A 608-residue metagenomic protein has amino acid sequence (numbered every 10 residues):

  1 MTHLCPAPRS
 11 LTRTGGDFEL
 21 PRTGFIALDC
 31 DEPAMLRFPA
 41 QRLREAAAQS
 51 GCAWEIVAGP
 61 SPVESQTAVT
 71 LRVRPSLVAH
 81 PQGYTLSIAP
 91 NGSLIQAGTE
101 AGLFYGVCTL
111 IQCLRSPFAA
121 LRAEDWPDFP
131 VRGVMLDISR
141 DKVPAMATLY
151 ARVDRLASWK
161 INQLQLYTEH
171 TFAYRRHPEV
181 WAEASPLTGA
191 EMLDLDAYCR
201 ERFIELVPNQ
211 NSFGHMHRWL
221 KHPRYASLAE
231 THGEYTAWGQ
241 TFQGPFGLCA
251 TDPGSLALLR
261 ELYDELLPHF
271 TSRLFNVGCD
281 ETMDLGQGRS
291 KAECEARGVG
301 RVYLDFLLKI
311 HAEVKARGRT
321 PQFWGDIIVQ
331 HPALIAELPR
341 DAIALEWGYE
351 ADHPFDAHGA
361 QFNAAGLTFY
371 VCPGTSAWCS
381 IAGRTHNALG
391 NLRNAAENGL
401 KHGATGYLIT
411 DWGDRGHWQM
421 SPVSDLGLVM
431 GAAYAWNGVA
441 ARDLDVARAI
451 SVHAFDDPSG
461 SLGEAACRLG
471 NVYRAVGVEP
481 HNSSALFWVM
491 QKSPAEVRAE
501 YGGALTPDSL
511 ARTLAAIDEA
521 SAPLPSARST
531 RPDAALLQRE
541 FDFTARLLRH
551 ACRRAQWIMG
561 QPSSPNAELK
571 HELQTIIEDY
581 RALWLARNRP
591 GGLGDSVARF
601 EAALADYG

Functional and structural regions predicted by a protein language model:
M1-R132, N394, K401, H417 (+1 more regions): Contiguous, structured surface segment used for ligand recognition
T2-T14, E19-T23, D29-C30, R37 (+6 more regions): Substrate-binding groove of N-acetylhexosamine-processing glycoside hydrolases
L4-A7, T109-F129, A157-Q165, R224 (+2 more regions): Conserved oxyanion/phosphate-binding beta-strand-loop segments in alpha/beta enzyme cores
R42-E45, L110-Q112, A151, A360-A364 (+1 more regions): Short, solvent-exposed amphipathic alpha-helical segments in soluble enzyme and RNA/protein-processing domains
A58-Q66, Y174-R175, E179-W181, P332: Beta-rich nucleic-acid/ligand-interaction surfaces
S61, H170-T171, S212-G214, I328 (+2 more regions): Conserved beta-strand edge residues that scaffold enzyme active sites
R122-R140, Y370-C379: N-terminal small/glycine-rich loop or linker at the start of catalytic domains across soluble metabolic enzymes
P130-G325, E337, I343: Substrate-binding cleft of carbohydrate-active enzyme catalytic domains
